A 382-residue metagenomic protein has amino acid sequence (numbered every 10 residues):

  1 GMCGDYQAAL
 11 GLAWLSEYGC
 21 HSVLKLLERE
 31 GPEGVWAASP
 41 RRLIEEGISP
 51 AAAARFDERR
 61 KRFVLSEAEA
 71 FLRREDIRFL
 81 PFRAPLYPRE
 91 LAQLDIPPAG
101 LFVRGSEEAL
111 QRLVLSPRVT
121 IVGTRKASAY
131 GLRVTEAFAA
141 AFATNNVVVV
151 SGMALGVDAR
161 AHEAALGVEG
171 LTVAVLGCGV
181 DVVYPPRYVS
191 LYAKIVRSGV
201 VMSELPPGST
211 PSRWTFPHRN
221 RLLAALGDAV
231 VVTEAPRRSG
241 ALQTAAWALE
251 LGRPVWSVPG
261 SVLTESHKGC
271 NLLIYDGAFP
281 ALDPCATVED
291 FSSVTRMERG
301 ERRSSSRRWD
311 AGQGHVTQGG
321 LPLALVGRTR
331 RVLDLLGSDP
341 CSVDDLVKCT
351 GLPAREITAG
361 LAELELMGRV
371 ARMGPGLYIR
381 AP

Functional and structural regions predicted by a protein language model:
G1-L86, V343, M367-R369, G374-P382: Short, small/acidic-rich helices and loops at N termini and domain boundaries of DNA replication/processing enzymes
M2-Y6, E75, P81-P382: Glycine-biased, small-residue-rich flexible motifs in mid-sequence functional cores and linkers
